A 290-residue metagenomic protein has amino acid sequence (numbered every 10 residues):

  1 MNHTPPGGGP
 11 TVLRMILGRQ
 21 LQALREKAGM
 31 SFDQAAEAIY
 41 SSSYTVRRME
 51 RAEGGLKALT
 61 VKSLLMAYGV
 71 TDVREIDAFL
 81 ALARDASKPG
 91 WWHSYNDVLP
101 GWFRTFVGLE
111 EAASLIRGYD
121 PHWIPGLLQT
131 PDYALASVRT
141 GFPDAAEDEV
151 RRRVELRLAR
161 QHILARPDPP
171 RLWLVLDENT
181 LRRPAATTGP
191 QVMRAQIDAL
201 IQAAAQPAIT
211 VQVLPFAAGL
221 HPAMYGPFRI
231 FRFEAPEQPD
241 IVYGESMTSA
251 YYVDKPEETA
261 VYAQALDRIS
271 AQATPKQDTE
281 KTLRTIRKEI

Functional and structural regions predicted by a protein language model:
M1-P89: Basic, Lys/Arg-rich alpha-helical nucleic-acid-recognition elements, primarily the DNA-binding modules of transcription
P6, E53-G54, S63-L65, R74-D77 (+6 more regions): Short alpha-helix boundary/capping motifs
G9, R48, V98-G101, E111 (+1 more regions): Short, functionally important structural connectors and interaction interfaces within domains
E37-I39, D97-L99, K281-T282: Short secondary-structure junction/hinge motifs that connect adjacent elements
E50, E110, E245: Acidic-residue sensor for enzyme active/binding pockets
R74-E111: Short, charged recognition helix plus adjacent turn of helix-turn-helix-like nucleic-acid-binding domains
L115-I290: Hydrophobic protein-protein interaction segments
